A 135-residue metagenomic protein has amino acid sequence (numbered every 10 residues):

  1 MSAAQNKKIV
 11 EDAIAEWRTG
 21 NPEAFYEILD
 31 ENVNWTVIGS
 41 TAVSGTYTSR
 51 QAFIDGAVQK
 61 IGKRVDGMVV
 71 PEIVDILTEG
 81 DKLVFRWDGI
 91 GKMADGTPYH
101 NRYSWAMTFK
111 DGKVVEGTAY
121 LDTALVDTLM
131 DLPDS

Functional and structural regions predicted by a protein language model:
M1-E31, D131-S135: Short, low-complexity N-terminal intrinsically disordered segments enriched in polar/charged residues
S2-Q5, V58-S135: A beta-strand edge to alpha-helix "cap/lid" segment located at domain peripheries
V10, A24-L29, V33, F53 (+3 more regions): Hydrophobic pocket/interface hotspot
D12-A15, V43, E116: Short, flexible active-site loop motifs that bind/organize anionic cofactors or intermediates
F25, D30-N32, S44, G96 (+2 more regions): Generic secondary-structure boundary/loop-capping signal
D30-E79: A solvent-exposed, acidic/Ser-Thr-rich amphipathic alpha-helical stretch
